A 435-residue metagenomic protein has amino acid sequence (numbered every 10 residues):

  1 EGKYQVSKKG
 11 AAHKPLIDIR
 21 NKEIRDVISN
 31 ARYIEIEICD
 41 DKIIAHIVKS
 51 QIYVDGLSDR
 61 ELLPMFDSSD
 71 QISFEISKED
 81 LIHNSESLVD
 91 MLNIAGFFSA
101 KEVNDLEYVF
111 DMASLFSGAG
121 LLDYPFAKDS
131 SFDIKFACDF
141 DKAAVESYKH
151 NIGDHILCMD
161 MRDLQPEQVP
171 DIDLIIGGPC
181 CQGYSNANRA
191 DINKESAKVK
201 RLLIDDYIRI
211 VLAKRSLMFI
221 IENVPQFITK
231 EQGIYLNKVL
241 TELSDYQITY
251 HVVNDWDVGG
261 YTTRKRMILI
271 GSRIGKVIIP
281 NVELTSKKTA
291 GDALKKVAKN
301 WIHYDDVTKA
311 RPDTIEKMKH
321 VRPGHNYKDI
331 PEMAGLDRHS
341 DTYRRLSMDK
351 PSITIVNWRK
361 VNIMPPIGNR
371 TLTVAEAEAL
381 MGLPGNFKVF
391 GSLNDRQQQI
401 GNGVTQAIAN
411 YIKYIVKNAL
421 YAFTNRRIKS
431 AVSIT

Functional and structural regions predicted by a protein language model:
G2-D105, V307-T435: C-terminal target-recognition/interaction regions appended to catalytic cores
S99-K214, P225-F227, I234: Core alpha/beta nucleotide-donor-binding catalytic domains of modification enzymes
G120, C180-Q182, P225-Q226, V258 (+3 more regions): Short, solvent-exposed loop/turn segments at secondary-structure junctions
G120, D205, G233-N237, E378 (+2 more regions): A structural signal for well-ordered alpha-helical segments within the folded catalytic domains of diverse enzymes
P125, S147, D206, K238-E242 (+3 more regions): Amphipathic alpha-helical segments that form well-ordered structural scaffolds and often line/cohere around active
L164-I172, Y184-R345: Class I S-adenosyl-L-methionine
P179-C180, S216, Y261, P384 (+1 more regions): Proline-centered helix-kink/hinge sites
